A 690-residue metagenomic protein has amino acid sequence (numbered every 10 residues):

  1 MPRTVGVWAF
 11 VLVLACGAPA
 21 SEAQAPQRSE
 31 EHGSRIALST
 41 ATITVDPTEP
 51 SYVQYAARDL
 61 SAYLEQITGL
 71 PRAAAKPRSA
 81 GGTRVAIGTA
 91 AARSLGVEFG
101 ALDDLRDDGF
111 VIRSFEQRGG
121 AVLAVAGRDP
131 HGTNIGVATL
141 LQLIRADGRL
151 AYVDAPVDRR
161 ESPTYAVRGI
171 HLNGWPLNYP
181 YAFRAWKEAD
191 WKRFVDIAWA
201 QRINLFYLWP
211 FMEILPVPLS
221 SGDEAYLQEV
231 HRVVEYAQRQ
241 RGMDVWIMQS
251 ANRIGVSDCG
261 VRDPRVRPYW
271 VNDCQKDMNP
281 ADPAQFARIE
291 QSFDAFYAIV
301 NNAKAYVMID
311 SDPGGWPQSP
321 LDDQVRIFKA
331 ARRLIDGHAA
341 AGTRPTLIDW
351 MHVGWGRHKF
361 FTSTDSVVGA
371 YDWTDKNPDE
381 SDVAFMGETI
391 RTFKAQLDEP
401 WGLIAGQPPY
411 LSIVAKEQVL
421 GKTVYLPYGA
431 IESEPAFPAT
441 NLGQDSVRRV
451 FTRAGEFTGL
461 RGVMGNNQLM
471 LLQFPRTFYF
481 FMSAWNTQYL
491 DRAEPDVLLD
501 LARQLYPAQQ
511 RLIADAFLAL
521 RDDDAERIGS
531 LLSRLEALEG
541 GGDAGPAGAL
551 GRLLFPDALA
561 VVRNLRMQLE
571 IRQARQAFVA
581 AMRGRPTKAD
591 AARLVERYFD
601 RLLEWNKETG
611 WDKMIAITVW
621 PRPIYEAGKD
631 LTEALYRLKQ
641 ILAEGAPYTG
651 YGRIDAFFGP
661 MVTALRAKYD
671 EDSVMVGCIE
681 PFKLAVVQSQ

Functional and structural regions predicted by a protein language model:
M1-V5: Positively charged n-region of N-terminal signal peptides that target proteins for export
G6-G17: Bacterial N-terminal signal peptides
S21-E116, L150-P156: Acidic, contiguous N-terminal accessory segments
A56-D59, Y63, D103-A284, P427: Feature activates predominantly on carbohydrate-active enzymes
L64, D129, A198, M308 (+3 more regions): Conserved, mostly hydrophobic/aromatic
R72, D147-R149, N173, N204-F206 (+6 more regions): Catalytic-core regions of glycoside hydrolase
L95, T133-G136, P180-Y181, I413 (+2 more regions): Short helix/loop capping segments that flank catalytic or ligand/cofactor-binding pockets
Y489-Q690: Catalytic domains of carbohydrate-active enzymes that cleave complex glycans
